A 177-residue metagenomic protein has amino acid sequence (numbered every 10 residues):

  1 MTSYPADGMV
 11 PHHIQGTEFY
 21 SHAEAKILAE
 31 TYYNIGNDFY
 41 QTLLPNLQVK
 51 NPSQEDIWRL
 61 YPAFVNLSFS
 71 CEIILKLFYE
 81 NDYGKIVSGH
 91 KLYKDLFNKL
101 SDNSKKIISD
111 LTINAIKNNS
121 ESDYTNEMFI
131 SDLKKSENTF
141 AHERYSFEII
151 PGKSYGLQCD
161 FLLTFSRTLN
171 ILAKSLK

Functional and structural regions predicted by a protein language model:
M1-E30, N37, Y83-K177: Long, charged low-complexity segments
I35, T42-L43, L67, L77 (+2 more regions): Generic hydrophobic/packing signal
D38-Y61: A long, hydrophobic alpha-helical segment
Y40-L47, I74-D82: Membrane-helix exit/interface motif
S53-Q54, P62-F64, S68, S122 (+1 more regions): Generic structural signal for short, flexible, solvent-exposed coil/loop and linker residues
R59-E80: Short, hydrophobic, well-ordered secondary-structure elements
